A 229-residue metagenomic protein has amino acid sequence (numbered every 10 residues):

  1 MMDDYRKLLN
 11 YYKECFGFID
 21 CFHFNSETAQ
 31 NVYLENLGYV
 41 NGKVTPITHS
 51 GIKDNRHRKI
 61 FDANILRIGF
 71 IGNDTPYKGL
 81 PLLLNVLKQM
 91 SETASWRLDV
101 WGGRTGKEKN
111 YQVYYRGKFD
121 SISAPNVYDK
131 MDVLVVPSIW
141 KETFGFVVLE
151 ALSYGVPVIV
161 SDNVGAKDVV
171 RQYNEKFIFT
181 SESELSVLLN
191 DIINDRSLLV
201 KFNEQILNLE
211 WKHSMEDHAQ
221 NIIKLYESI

Functional and structural regions predicted by a protein language model:
M1-F22: Membrane-proximal helix-turn-helix segments that form the acceptor-binding/catalytic region of lipid-linked
E14, F18, Q30-S50: Helix-loop-beta element that forms the nucleotide-linked donor phosphate-binding surface in glycosyltransferases
L66, F70-Q89: A conserved mid-protein helix/loop that constitutes part of the nucleotide-sugar donor-binding site
G102-V127, M131: Nucleotide-activated donor-binding/catalytic signature segment of Leloir-type glycosyltransferases, i.e., the conserved
D129-T143, V156: Acidic donor-binding loop of glycosyltransferase active sites
V148, P157-V160: Short hydrophobic beta-strand element within catalytic cores of glycosyltransferases and related nucleotide-activated
Y173-S183, D191-R196: Conserved acidic donor-binding segment of nucleotide-sugar-dependent glycosyltransferases
S197-E227: A charged, aromatic-enriched C-terminal amphipathic alpha-helix characteristic of glycosyltransferases across folds
